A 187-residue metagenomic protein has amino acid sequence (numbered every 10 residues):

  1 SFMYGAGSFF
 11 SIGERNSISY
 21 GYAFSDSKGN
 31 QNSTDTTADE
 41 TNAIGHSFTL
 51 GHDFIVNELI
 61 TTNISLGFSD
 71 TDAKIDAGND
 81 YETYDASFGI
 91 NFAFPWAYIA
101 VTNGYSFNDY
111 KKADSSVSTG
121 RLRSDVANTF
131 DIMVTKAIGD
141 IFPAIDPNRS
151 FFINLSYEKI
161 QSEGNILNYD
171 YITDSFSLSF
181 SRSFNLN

Functional and structural regions predicted by a protein language model:
S1-N187: Gram-negative and organellar
